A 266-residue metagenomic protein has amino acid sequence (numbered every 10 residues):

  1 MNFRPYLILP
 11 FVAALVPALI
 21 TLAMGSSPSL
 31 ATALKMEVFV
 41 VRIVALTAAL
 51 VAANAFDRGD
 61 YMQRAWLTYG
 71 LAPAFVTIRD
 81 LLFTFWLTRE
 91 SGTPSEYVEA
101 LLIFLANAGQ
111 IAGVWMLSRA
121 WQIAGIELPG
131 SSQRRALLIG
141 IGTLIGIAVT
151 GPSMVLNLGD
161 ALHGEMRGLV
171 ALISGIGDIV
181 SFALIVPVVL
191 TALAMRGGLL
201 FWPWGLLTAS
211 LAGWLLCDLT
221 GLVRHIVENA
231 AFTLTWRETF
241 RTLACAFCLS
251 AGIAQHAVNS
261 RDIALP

Functional and structural regions predicted by a protein language model:
M1-P266: Polytopic alpha-helical membrane-helix bundles and their juxtamembrane interface segments in multi-pass membrane
